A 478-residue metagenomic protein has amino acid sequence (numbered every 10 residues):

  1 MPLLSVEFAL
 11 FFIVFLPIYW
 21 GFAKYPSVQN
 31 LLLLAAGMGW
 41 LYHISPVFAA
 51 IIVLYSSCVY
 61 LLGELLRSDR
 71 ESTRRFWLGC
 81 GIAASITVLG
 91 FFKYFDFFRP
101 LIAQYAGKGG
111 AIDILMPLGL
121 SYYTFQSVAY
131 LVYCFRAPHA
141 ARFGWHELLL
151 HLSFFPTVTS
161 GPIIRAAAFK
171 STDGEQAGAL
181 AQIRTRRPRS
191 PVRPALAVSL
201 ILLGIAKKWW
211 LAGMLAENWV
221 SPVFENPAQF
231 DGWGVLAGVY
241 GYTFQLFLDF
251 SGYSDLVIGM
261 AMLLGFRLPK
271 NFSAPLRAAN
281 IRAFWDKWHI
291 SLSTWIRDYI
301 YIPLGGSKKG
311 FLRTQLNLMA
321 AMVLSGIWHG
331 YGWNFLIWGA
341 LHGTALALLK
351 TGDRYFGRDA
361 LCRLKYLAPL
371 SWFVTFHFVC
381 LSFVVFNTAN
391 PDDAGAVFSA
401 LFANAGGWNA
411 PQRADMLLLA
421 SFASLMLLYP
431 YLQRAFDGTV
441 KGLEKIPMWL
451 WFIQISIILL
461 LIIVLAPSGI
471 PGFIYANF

Functional and structural regions predicted by a protein language model:
M1-N477: Membrane-embedded transmembrane alpha-helical bundles that form the catalytic cores of multi-pass lipid-modifying
